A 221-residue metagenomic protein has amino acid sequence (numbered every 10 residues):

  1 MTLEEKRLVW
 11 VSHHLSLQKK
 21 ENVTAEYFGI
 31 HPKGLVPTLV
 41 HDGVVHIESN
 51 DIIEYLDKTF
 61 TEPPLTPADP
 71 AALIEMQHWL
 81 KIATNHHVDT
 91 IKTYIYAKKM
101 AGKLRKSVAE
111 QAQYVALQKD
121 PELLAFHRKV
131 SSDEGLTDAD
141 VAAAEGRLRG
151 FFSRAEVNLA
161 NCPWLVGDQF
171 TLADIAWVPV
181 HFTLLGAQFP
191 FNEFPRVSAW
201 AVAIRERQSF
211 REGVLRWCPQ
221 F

Functional and structural regions predicted by a protein language model:
M1-P121: GST-like domain detector, emphasizing the conserved glutathione-binding G-site in the N-terminal thioredoxin-like
G29, E206, L215: Phosphate-coordinating loops and pocket residues in cytosolic domains that bind phosphorylated ligands
D51, R196, S209: Residue-level recognition of oxygen-bearing side chains
P63-A68, I91, L165-D168, E193 (+1 more regions): Short, hydrophobic secondary-structure boundary micro-motifs
V88-V202, E206: GST-like fold's C-terminal all-alpha helical module
L215-F221: Terminal-tail/helix-coil boundary detector
